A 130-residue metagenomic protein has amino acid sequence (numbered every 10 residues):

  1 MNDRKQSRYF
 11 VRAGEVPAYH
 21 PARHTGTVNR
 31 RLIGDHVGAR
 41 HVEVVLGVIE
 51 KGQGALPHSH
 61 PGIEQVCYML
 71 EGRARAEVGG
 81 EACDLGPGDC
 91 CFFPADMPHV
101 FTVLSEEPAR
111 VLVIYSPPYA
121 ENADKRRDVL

Functional and structural regions predicted by a protein language model:
M1-H41, D124-L130: A short, N-terminal "cap"/entry segment at the start of jelly-roll beta-barrel domains of the cupin/DSBH fold
N29-R31, V45-H60: Conserved short histidine dyad/triad with adjacent acidic residue
V37-R40, I49-Q53, R73, A82 (+1 more regions): Short, charged/polar surface micro-motifs in flexible loops or helix N-caps
L46, F92, E107-N122: A short hydrophobic beta-strand segment most commonly corresponding to one strand of the jelly-roll/cupin
V48-E50, S59-A76, I114: Short, conserved beta-strand element in jelly-roll/cupin
K51-G52, G88, D96, E106: Tight coil/turn sites that cap or link beta-strands
L56-H58, A76-E77, F93, H99-E106: Short beta-strand His + acidic residue motifs that chelate non-heme Fe in jelly-roll/DSBH and cupin folds
G80-A95: Short acidic-glycine-tyrosine-enriched beta hairpin
